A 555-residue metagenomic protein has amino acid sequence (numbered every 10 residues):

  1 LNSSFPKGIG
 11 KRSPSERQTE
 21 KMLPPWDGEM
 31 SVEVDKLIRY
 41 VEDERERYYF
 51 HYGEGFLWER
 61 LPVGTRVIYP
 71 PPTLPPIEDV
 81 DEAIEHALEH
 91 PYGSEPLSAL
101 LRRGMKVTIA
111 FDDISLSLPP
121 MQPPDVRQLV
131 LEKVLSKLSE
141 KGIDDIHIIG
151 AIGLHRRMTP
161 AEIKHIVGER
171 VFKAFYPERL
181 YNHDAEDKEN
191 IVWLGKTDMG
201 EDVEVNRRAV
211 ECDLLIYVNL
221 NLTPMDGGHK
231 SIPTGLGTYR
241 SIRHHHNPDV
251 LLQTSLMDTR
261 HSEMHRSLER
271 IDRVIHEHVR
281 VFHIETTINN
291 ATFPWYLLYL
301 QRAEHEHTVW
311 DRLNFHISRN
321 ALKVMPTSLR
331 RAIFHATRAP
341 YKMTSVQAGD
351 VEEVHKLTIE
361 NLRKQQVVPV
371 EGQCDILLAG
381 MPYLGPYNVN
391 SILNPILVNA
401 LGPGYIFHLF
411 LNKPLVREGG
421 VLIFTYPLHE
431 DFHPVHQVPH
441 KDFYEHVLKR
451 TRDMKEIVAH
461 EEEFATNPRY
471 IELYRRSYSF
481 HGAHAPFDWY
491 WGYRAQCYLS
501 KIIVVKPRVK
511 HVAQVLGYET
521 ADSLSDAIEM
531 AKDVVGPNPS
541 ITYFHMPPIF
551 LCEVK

Functional and structural regions predicted by a protein language model:
L23-H86, D311-Y341, V368-Y387, A495: Domain-start "cap" segments at the beginnings of catalytic or binding domains
P24-P76, L88-E89, Y490-K555: Extended hydrophobic packing segments that form well-structured cores
Y92-D113, E140-I143, P369-Q373, L415-R417 (+1 more regions): Glycine-rich phosphate/diphosphate-binding loops that line cofactor/substrate pockets in enzymes
L118-G142, G404-L415, I423: Histidine-anchored nucleotide/phosphate-binding helix
G142-H155, I423-Y426, I502-K506: Short internal beta-strands
D144-K196, L551-C552: Acidic low-complexity segments
K173-Q373, G380-Y383, P403-H408, P414-V416: Conserved, well-structured core segments that form the ligand-binding/active-site neighborhood of functional domains
S391, L397-L499: C-terminal catalytic subdomain
